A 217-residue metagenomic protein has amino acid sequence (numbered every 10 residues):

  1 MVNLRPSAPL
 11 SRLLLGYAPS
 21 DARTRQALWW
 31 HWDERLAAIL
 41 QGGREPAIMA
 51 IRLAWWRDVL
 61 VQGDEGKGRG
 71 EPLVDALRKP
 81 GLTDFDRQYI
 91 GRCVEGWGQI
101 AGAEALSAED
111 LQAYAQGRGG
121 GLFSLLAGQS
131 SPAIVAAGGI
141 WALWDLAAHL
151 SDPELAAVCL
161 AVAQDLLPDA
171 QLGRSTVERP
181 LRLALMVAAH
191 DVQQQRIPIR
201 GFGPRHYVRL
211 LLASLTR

Functional and structural regions predicted by a protein language model:
M1-W55, G66-D75, Y89-G96, L111-R217: Catalytic cores of Mg2+-dependent Asp-rich isoprenoid enzymes
L60-E65, F85, A101: Short alpha-helix boundary/capping elements
P80-R87, G91: Portal/gating segments that form or line small-molecule/metal binding sites
G96-S107: Acidic/His metal-coordination segments adjacent to aromatic residues that form catalytic metal sites in metalloenzymes
